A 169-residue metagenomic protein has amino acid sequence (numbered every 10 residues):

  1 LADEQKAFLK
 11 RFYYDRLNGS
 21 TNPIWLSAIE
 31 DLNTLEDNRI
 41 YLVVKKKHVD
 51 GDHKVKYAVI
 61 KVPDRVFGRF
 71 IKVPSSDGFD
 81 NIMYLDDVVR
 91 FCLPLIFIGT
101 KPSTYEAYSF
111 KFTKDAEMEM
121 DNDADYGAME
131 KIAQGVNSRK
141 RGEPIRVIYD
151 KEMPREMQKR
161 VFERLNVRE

Functional and structural regions predicted by a protein language model:
L1-E169: N-terminal non-catalytic structural scaffold regions of very large proteins
